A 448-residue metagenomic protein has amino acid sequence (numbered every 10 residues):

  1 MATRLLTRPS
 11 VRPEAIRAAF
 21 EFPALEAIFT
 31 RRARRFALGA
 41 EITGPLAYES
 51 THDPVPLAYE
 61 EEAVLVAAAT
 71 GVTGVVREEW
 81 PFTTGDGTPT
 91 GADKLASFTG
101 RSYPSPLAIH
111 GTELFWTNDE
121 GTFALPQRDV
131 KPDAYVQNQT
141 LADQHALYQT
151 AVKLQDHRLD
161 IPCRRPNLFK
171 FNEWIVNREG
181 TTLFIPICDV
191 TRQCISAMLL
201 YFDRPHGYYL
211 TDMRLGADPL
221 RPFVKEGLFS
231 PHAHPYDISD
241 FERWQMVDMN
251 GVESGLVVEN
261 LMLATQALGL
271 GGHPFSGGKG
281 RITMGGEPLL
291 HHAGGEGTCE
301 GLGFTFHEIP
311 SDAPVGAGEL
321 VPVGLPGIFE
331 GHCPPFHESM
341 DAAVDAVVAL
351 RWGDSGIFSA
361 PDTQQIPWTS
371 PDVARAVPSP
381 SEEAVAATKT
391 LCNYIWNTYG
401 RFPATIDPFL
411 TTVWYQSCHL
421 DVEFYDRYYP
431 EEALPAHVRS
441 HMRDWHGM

Functional and structural regions predicted by a protein language model:
M1-M448: Acidic, surface-exposed loops and disordered segments
